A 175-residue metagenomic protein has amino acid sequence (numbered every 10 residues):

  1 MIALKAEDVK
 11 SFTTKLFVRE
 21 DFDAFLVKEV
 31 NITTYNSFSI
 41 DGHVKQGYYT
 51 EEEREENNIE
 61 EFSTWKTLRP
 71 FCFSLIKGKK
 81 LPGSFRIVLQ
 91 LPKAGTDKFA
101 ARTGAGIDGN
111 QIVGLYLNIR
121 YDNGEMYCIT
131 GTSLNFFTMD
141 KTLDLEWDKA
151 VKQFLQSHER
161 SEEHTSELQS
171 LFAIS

Functional and structural regions predicted by a protein language model:
M1-K66: Charge-rich, low-complexity N-terminal segments
E7, K15, K28, Q46 (+4 more regions): A generic structural micro-environment signature that highlights single residues at secondary-structure boundaries
V9, Y35, H43, Q90-T96 (+2 more regions): Generic structural motif
S39, V44, Y49, R102-G106 (+3 more regions): General N-terminal targeting signals
I59-E125: Surface-exposed, low-hydrophobicity interaction/linker segments
M126-E162, S166: Mixed-charge, glycine-accented linear interaction segment located at domain edges/termini
E163-S175: Single conserved hydrophobic/aromatic residue that forms the stacking wall/gate of nucleotide- or nucleobase-binding
